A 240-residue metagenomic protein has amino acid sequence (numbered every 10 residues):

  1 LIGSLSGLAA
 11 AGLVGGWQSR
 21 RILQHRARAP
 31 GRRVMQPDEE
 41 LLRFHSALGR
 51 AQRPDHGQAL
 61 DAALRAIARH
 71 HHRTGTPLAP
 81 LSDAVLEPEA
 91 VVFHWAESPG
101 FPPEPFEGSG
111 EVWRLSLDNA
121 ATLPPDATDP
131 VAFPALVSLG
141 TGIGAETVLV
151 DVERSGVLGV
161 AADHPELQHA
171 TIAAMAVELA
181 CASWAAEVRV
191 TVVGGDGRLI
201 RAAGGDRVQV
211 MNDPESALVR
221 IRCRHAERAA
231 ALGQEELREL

Functional and structural regions predicted by a protein language model:
L1-L240: Accessory regions of macromolecular translocation/handling assemblies
